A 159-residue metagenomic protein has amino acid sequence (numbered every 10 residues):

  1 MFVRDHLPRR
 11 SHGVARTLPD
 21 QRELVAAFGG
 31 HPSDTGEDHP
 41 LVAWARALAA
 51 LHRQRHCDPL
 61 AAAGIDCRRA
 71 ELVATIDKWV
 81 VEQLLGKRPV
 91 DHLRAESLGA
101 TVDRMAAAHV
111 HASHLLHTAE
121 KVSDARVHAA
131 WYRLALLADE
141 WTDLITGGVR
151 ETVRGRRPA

Functional and structural regions predicted by a protein language model:
M1-A159: Anionic, Ser/Thr-rich low-complexity intrinsically disordered regions
